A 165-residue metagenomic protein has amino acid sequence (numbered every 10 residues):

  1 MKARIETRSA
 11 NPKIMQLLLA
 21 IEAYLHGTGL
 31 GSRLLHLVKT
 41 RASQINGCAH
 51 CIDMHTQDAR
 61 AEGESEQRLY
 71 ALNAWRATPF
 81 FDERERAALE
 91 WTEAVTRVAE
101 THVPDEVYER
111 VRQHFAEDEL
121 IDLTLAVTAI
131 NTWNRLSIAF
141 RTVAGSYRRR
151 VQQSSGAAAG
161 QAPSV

Functional and structural regions predicted by a protein language model:
M1-V165: Hydrophobic alpha-helical segments
